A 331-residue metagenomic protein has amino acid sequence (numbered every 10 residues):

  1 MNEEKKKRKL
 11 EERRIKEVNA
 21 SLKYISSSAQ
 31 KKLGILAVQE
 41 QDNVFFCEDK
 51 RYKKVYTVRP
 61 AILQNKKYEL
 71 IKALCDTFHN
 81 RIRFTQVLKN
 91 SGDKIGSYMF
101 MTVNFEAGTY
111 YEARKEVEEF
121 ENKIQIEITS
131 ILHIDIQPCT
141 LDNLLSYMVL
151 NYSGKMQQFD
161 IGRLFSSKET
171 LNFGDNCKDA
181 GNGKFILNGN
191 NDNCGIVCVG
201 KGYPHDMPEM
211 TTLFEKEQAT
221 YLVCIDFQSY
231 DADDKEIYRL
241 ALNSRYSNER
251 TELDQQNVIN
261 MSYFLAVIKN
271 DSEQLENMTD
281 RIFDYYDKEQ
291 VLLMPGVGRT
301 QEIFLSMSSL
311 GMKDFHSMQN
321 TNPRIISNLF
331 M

Functional and structural regions predicted by a protein language model:
M1-F330: Extended, folded cores of ATP/NTP-driven motor/assembly subunits in large transport and secretion machines
